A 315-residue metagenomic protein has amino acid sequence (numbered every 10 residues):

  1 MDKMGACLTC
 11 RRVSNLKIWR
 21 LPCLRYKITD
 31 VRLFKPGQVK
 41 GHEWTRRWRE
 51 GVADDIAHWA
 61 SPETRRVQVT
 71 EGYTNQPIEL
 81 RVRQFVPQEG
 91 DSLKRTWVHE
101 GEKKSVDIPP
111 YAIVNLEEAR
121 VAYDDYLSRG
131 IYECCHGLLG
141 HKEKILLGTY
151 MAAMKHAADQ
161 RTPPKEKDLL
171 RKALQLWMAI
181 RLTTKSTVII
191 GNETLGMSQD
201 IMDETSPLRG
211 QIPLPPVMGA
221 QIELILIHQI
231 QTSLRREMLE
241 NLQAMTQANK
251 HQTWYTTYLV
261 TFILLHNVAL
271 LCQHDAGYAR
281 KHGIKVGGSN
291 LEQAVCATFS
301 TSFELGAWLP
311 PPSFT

Functional and structural regions predicted by a protein language model:
M1, I18-S128, Y132: Intrinsically disordered, low-complexity regulatory regions of eukaryotic transcription factors
M1-K3, R11-R12: C-terminal membrane-anchoring module of eukaryotic surface/secreted proteins
G5-L8, L21: Cys/His-enriched microdomains
T9-R12, R25: Short, cysteine/histidine-rich loop/knuckle motifs that typically chelate Zn2+
V13-K17: Conserved short beta-strand entry motifs at the edges of extracellular cysteine-rich modules
I78-T315: C-terminal effector modules of eukaryotic transcription factors
